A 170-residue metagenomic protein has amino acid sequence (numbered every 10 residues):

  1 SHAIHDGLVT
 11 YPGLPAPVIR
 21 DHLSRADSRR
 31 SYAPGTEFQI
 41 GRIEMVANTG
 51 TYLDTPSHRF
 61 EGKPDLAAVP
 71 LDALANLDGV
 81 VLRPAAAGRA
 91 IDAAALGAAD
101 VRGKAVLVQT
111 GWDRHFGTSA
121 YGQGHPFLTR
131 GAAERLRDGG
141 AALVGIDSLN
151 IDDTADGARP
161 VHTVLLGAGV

Functional and structural regions predicted by a protein language model:
S1-V170: Active-/binding-site microenvironments in catalytic and ligand-binding cores
